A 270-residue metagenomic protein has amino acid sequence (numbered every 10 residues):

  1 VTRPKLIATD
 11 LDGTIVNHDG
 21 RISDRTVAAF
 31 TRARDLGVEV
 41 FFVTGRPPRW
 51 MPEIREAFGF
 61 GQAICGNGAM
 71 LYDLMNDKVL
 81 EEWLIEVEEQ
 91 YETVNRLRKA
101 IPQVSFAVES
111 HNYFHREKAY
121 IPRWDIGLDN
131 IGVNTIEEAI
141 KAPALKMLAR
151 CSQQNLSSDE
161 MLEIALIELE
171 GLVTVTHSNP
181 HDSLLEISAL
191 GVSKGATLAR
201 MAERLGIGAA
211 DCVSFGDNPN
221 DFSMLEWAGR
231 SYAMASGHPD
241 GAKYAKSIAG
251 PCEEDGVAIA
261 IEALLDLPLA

Functional and structural regions predicted by a protein language model:
V1-L11, I15: Extreme N-terminal segment that seeds HTH/winged-HTH DNA-binding domains in transcriptional regulators
T2-L6, I22-S23, S188-A270: Mg2+-dependent phosphoryl-transfer enzymes with acidic/Ser/Thr/Gly-rich catalytic loops
G13, A33, T44, N67 (+4 more regions): Residue-level signal for inorganic ion chemistry
D19-R123: Active-site phosphate-binding/coordination module
G37-F41, G59-G61, L145-K146, A210-D211 (+1 more regions): Short active-site oxyanion
A57-G59, N67, E168-G171, W227-A228 (+1 more regions): Short, structured coil segments at secondary-structure junctions
F60-G66, W83, L128, S231-A235 (+1 more regions): Short hydrophobic/aromatic-enriched beta-strand-loop microsegments
A100-F215, P219-D221, W227: Conserved acidic, metal-coordinating active-site core of Asp-based, Mg2+-dependent phosphoryl-transfer enzymes
